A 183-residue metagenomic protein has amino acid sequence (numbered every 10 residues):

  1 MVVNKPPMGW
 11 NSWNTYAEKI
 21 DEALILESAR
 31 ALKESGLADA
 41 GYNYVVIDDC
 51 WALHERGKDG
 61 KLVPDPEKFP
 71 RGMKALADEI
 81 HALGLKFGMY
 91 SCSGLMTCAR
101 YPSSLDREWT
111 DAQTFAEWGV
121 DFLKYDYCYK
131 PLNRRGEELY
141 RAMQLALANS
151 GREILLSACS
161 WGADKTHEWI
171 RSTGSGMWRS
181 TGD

Functional and structural regions predicted by a protein language model:
M1-N4, L37-A40, I80-A82, A116-E117 (+2 more regions): Extracellular/periplasmic catalytic domains that process cell-envelope and extracellular macromolecules
M1-W13, V45: N-terminal hydrophobic targeting/anchoring segments and the immediately downstream early-domain regions of hydrolases
N4, K19-E22, L26, P70 (+5 more regions): Conserved structured core elements
S12-I20, P64-P66, K130: Second-shell loop/turn segments in exported
S28-L132: Aromatic-lined carbohydrate-binding/catalytic grooves of carbohydrate-active enzymes
P102-D106, E138-R141, R171-S172: Short low-complexity, flexible loop/linker segments enriched in glycine and/or proline with clustered acidic
R107-T110, R152-D183: Glycan-recognition surfaces
Q113, W118, K130-L145, A158: Active-site and adjacent substrate-binding regions of carbohydrate-active enzymes
